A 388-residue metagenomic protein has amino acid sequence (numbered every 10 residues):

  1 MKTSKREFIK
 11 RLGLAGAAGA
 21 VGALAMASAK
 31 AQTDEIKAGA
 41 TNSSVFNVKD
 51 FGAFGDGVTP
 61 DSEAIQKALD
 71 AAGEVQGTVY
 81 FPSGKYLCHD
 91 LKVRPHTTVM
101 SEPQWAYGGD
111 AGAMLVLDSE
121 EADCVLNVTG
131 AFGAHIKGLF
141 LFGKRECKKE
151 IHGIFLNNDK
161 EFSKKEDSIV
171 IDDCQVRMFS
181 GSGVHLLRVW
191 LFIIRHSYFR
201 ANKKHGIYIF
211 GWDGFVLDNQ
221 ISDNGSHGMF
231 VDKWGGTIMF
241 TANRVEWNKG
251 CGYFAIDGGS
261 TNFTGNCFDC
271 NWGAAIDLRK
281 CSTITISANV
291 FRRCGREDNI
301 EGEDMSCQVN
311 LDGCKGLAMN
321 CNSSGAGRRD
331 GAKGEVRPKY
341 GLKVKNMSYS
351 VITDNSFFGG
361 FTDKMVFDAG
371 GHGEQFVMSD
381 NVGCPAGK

Functional and structural regions predicted by a protein language model:
M1-G19: N-terminal secretory signal peptides and thylakoid transit peptides that target proteins across membranes
A17, C88-D90, G109-A111, S119-C124 (+10 more regions): Short glycine/acidic-rich loop motifs that flank beta-strands on beta-rich extracellular proteins
L24-F51: C-terminal segment of N-terminal export signals and the immediately downstream linker at the start of the mature
V48-P82: Acidic Gly/Asp/Thr-rich repetitive segments characteristic of extracellular carbohydrate-active and adhesion proteins
I65-E74, Y86-M100, A106-K137, F142-D167 (+3 more regions): Extracellular beta-strand-rich solenoid/capping regions of secreted or surface-exposed proteins that bind or remodel
P82-K85, V189: Short, well-ordered beta-to-alpha junction loops that form the rim of enzyme active sites and present histidine/acidic
E102, F132-G143, K165-M178, W190-H205 (+7 more regions): Right-handed parallel beta-helix
